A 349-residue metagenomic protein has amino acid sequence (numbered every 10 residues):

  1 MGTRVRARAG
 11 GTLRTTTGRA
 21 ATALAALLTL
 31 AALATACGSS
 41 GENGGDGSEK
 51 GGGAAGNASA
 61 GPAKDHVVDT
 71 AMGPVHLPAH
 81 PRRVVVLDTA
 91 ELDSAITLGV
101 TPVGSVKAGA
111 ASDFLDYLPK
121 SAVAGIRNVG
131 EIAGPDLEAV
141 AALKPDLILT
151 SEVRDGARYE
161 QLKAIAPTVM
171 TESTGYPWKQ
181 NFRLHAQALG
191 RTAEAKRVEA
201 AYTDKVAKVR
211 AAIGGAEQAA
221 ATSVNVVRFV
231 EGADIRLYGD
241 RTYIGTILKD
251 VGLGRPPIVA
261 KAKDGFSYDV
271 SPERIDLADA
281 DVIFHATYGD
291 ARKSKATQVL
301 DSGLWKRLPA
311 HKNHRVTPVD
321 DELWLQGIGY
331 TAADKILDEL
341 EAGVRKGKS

Functional and structural regions predicted by a protein language model:
G2-A90, E194-N225, G289-A296, K312 (+2 more regions): Bacterial Sec-exported substrate-binding components of ABC uptake systems
T70-M72, V129-E138, A262-S271: Short helix-initiation/N-cap motifs at beta->coil->alpha
R83, E91-A139: A short, structured surface patch at a secondary-structure boundary
L137-K144, V270-D279: Short helices/loops that flank or line small-molecule/ion binding pockets
K144-L149, P167, D279-A280: Proline-aspartate-enriched helix->loop->beta-strand connector
A157, Q161-G232, G327-S349: Extracytoplasmic substrate-binding proteins
I235-S267: Alpha-helical, coiled-coil/dimerization segments enriched in small aliphatic residues
D279-S349: Structured C-terminal subdomain patch of bacterial secreted/periplasmic proteins
